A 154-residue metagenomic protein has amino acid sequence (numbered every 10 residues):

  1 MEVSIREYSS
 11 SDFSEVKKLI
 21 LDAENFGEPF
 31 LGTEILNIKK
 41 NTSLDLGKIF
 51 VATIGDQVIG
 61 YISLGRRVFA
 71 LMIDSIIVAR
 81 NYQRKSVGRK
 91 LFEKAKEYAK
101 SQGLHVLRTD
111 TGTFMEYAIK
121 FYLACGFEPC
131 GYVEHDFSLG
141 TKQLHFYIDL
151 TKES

Functional and structural regions predicted by a protein language model:
E2-S4: Extreme N-terminal starter segment of soluble prokaryotic enzymes
E7-S75, A79-N81, F92-K94, V133-H135 (+1 more regions): Acetyl-CoA-dependent GNAT
L19-A23, Y98, F121, C125: Alpha-helical interaction/dimerization surfaces of two-component signaling modules
Q57, A79-E93, Q102, T113-K120 (+1 more regions): Conserved glycine-rich acetyl-CoA-binding loop
R66, T111-T113: A cross-domain feature marking catalytic cores of carbohydrate-active enzymes and several ubiquitous metabolic/repair
A99-T111: Conserved GNAT acetyl-CoA-binding A-motif
R108-T111, L123-L144: Conserved catalytic-core motifs of GNAT/GCN5-like acyltransferases
K142-S154: Terminal substrate-recognition subdomain of acyl/acetyltransferases
